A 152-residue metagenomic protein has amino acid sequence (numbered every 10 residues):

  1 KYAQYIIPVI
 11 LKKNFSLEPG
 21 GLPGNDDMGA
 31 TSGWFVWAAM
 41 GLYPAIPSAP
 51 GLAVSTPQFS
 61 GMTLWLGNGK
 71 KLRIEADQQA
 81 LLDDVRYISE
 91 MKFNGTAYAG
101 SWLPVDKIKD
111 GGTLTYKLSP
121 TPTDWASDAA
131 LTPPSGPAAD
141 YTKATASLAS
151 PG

Functional and structural regions predicted by a protein language model:
K1-L148: Non-catalytic C-terminal accessory modules of carbohydrate-active enzymes
